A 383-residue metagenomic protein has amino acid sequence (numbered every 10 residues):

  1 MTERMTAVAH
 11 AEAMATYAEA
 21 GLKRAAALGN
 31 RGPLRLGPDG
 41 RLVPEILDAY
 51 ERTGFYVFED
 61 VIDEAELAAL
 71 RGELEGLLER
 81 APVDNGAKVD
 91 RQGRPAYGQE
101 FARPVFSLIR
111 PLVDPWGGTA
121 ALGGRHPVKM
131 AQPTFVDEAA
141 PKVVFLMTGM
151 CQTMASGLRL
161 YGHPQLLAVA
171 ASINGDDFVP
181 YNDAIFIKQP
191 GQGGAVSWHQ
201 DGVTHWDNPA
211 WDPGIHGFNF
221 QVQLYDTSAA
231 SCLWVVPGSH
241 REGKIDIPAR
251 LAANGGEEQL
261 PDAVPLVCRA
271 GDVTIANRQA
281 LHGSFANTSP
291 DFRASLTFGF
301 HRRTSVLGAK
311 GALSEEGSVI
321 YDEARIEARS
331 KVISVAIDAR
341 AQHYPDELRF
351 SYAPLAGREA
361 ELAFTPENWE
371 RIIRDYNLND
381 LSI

Functional and structural regions predicted by a protein language model:
T2-L36, R80, D84, K88 (+4 more regions): Non-heme Fe(II)/2-oxoglutarate
T2-R52, E59-W198, T204: Non-heme Fe(II)-dependent double-stranded beta-helix
A155-L158, V169, W206-A210, V222-L224 (+2 more regions): Short helix-to-loop capping/linker segments positioned immediately adjacent to catalytic or ligand/cofactor-binding
P164-A168, F218, R269: A structural signal for well-ordered alpha-helical segments within the folded catalytic domains of diverse enzymes
D183, F220-V222, L296-F300: A structural signal for short, well-ordered beta-strand segments
A184, Q189, Q200-G202, V222-D226 (+1 more regions): Short, structured patches in soluble enzyme cores that scaffold and shape functional sites
W198-G217: Acidic, His- and aromatic-enriched active-site or binding-groove loops in soluble protein domains that engage sugars
G214-G217, Y225-F285, S305: Double-stranded beta-helix
